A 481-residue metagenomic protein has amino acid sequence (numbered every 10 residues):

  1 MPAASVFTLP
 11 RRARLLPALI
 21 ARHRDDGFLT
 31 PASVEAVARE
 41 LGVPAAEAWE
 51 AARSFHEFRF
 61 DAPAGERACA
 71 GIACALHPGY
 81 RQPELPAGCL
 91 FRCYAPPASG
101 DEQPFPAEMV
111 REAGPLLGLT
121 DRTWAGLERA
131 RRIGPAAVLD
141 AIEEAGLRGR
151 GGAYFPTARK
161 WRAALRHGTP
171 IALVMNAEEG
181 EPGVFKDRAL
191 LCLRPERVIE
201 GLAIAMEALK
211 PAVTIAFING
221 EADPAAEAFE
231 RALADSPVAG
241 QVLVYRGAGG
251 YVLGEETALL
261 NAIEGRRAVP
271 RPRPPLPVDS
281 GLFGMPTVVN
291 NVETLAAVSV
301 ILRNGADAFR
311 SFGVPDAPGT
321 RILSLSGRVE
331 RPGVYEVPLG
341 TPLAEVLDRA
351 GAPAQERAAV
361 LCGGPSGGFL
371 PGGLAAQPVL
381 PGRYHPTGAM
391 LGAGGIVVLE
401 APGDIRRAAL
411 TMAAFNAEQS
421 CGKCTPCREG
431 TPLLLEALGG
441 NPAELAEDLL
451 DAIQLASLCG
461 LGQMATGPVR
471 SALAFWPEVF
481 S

Functional and structural regions predicted by a protein language model:
M1-S481: Feature of Fe-S/electron-transfer and energy-metabolism proteins that preferentially highlights extended coupling
